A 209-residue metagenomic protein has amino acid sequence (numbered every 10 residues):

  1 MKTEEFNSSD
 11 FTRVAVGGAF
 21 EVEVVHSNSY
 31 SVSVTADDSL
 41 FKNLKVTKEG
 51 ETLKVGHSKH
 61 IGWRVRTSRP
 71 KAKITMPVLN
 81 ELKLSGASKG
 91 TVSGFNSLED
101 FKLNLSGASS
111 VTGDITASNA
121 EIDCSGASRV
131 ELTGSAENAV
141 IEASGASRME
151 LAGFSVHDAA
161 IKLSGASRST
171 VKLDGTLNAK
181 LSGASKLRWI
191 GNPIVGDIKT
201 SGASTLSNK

Functional and structural regions predicted by a protein language model:
M1-K209: Intrinsically disordered, low-complexity terminal regions
